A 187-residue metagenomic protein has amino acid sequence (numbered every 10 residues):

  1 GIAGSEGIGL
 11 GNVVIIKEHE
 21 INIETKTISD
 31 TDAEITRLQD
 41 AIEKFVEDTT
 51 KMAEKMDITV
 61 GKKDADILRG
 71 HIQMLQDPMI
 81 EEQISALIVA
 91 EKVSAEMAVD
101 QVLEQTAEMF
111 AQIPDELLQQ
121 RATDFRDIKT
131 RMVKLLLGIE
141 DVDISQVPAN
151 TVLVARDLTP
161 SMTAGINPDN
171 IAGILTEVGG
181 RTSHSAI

Functional and structural regions predicted by a protein language model:
G1-I187: Non-catalytic, soluble scaffold/interaction modules
